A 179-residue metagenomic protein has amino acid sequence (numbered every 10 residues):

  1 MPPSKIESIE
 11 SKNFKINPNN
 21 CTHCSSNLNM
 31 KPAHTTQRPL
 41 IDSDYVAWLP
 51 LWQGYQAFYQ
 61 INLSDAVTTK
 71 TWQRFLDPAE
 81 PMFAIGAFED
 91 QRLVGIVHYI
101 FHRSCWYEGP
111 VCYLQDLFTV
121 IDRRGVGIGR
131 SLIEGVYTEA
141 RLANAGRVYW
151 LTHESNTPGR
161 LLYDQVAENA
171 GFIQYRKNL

Functional and structural regions predicted by a protein language model:
T35-P50: A short beta-loop-alpha structural element at the N-terminal edge of CoA-dependent acyl/N-acetyltransferase catalytic
L49-R74: Conserved GNAT-fold acetyl-CoA-binding loop/helix
R74-G86, Y113: A short helix-loop-beta-strand connector motif used in the catalytic cores of GNAT acetyltransferases and, in some
G86, R92-F101: Conserved beta-strand in the GNAT
R92, H102-L114, R124, G171: A conserved beta-turn-beta hairpin within the catalytic core of GNAT-like acetyltransferases that forms part
T119, G125-T138, Q165: Conserved acetyl-CoA-binding loop-helix of GNAT-fold acetyltransferases
R130, E154-I173, K177: Conserved active-site alpha-helix within GNAT-family acetyltransferase domains
A140-T152: Conserved GNAT acetyl-CoA-binding A-motif
